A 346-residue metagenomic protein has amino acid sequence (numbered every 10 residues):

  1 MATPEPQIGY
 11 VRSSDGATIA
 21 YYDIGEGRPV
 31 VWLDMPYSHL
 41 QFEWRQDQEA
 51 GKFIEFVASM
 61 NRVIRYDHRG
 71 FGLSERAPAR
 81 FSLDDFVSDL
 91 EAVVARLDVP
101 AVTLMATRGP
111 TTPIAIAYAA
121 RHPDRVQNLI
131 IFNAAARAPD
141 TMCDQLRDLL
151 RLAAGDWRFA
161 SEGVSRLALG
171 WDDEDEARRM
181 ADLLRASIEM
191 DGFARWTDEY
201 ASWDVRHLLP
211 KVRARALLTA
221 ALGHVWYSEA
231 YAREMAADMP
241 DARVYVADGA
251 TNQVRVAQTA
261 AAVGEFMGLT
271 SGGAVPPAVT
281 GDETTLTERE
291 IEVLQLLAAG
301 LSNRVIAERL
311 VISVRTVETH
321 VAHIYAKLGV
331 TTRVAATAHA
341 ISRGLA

Functional and structural regions predicted by a protein language model:
M1-T3, L310-V311: Short, positively charged
A2-G273: Ligand-binding pocket scaffold of soluble enzyme catalytic domains
F71-L73, L301, V330: Gly/Ser/Thr-rich helix-start
R96, T103, Y325-K327, T332: Extended rod-forming repeat segments used as scaffolds/tethers
V246-D248, E288, T331: Short beta-to-alpha connector loops in regulatory alpha/beta signaling domains
V275-A322, A326-L328, A335-A346: Helix-turn-helix DNA-binding segment
